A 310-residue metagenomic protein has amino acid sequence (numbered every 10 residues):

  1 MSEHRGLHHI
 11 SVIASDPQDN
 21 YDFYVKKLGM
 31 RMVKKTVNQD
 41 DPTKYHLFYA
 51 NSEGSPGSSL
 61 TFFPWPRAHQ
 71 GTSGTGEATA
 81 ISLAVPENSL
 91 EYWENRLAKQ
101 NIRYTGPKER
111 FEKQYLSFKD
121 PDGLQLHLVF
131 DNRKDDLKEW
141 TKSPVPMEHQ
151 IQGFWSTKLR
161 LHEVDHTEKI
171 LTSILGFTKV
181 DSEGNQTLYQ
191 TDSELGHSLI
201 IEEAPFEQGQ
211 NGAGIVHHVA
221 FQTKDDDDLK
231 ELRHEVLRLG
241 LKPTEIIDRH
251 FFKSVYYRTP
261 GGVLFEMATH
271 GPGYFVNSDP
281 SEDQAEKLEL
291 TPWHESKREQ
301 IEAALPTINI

Functional and structural regions predicted by a protein language model:
M1, V37-N38, T72, E148: Short consensus segments that form the blades of beta-propeller domains, in both extracellular/periplasmic
M1-D19, A78-V85, R133-H166, G212-F221 (+1 more regions): N-terminal beta-strand motif that seeds the catalytic metal site of vicinal oxygen chelate
G6-S15, P66-R96, Q114-K119, Q152-H162 (+2 more regions): Vicinal oxygen chelate
I13-P56, K99, P107-S117, L159-I200 (+1 more regions): Core segments of cupin and vicinal oxygen chelate
K26, F63, R96-L97, T172-S173 (+1 more regions): Short amphipathic alpha-helices in soluble, non-transmembrane regions that often serve as interface/regulatory elements
K34-V37, Y49-L83: Conserved donor-binding loop and adjoining core beta-sheet/short helix segment in diverse acyl/aminoacyl transferases
T36, E94-Q152, E183, T187-I200 (+1 more regions): Vicinal oxygen chelate
E148-R233, L237-K242, T259: Surface-exposed interaction/gating patches
